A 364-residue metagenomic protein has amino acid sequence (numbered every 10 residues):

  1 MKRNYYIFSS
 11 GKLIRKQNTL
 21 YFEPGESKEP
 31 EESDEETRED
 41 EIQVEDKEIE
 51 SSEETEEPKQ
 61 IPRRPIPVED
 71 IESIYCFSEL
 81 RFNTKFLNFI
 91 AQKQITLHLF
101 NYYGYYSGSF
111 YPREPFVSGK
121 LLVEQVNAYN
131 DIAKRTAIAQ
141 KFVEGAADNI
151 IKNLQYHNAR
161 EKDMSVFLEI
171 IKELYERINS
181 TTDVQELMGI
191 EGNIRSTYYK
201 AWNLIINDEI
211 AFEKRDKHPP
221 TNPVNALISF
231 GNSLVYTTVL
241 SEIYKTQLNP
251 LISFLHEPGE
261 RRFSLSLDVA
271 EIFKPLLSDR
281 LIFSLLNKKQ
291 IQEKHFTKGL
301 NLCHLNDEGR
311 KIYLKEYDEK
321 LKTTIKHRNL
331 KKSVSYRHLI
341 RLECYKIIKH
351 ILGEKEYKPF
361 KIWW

Functional and structural regions predicted by a protein language model:
M1-P58, P65, S107, V117-W364: Active-site helix-to-loop segments that bind/position phosphate- or nucleotide-bearing substrates and donors across
I66-L80: Extracellular/luminal Protease-associated
I74-F77, I95-N101: Short hydrophobic alpha-helical runs that function as membrane-insertion/retention elements
E79-F82, F89: Compact, well-ordered interaction domains used in eukaryotic information-processing assemblies
N83, G104-S109: Short gly/pro/ser/thr-enriched loop/turn and capping motifs at secondary-structure boundaries
N88-T96: Short, surface-exposed basic-aromatic patches at helix termini and helix-loop junctions that form
P112-F116: Short low-complexity, flexible loop/linker segments enriched in glycine and/or proline with clustered acidic
